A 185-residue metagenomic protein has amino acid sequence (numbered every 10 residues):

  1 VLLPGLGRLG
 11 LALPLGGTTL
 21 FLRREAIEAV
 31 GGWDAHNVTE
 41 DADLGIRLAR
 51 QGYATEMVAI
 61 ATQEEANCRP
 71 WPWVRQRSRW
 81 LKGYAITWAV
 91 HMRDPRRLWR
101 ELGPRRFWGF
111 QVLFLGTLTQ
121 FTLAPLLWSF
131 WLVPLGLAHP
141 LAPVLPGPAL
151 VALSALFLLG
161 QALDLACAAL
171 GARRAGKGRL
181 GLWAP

Functional and structural regions predicted by a protein language model:
V1-N37, S78-A89: Long helical/loop segments within the catalytic core of UDP-sugar-dependent glycosyltransferases, especially the large
L22, E40, V58: A conserved hydrophobic position in a structured secondary element of the catalytic/binding core that shapes
V38-L44: Acidic donor-binding loop at a coil-to-helix junction in glycosyltransferase catalytic cores that engages
L44-G45, W73: Short, hydrophobic alpha-helical packing/hinge segments within bilobed ligand-binding/sensory domains
G45-Q63: Catalytic donor-sugar/metal-binding loop of nucleotide-sugar-dependent glycosyltransferases
P70, V74, R100-Q111: Alpha-helical membrane-protein architecture signal
R75-P95, Q161-L165: Catalytic core of nucleotide-sugar-dependent glycosyltransferases
L113-P185: Membrane-embedded multi-pass helical conduit in multi-pass membrane proteins, especially envelope-biosynthetic
